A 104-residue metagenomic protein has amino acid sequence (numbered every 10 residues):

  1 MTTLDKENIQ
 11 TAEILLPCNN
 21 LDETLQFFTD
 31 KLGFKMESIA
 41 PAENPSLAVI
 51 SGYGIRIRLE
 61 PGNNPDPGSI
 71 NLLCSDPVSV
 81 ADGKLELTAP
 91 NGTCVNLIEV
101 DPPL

Functional and structural regions predicted by a protein language model:
M1-L25, I70, D101-L104: N-terminal beta-strand motif that seeds the catalytic metal site of vicinal oxygen chelate
Q10-N20, L47-Y53, P61-T93: Vicinal oxygen chelate
L15, K35-P41: Conserved catalytic-core motifs of GNAT/GCN5-like acyltransferases
E23, I39-S46, L104: Short glycine/proline-centered loop/turn elements that form peptide/ligand docking sites
T24-T29, G92: Conserved active-site tyrosine of GNAT-family acetyltransferases
A42, G62-N63, I98-V100: Residue-level structural signal for beta-strand termini and adjacent loop
